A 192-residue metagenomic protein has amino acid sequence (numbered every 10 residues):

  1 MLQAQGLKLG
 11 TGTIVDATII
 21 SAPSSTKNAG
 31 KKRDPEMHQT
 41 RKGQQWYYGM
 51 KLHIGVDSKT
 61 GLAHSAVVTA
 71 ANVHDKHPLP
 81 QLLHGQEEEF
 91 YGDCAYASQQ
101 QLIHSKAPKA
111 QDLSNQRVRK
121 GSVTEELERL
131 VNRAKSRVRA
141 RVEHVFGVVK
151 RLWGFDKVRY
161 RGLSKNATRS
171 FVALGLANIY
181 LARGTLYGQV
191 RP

Functional and structural regions predicted by a protein language model:
M1-P108, N115-R117, F171-I179, G184 (+1 more regions): Polybasic low-complexity intrinsically disordered regions
H84, E88-E89, C94-T168: Helix-centered, glycine/charged polyanion-binding patches within enzymatic domains that contact phosphate-containing
V145-V148, L152-F155, N178, A182-Q189: Hydrophobic alpha-helical segments
